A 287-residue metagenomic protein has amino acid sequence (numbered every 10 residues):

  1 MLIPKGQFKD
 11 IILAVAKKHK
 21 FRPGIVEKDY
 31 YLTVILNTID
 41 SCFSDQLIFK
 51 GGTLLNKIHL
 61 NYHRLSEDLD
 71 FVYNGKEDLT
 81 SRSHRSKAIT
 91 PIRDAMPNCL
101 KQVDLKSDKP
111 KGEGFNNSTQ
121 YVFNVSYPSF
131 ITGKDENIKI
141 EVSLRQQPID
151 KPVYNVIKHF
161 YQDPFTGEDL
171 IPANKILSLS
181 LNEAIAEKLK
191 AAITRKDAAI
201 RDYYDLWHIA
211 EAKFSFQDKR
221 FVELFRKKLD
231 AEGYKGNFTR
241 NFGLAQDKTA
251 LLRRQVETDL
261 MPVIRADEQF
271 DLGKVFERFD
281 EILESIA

Functional and structural regions predicted by a protein language model:
M1-L47, K57-L65, Y73-A287: Structured mid-to-C-terminal alpha-helical surface segments
F49-T53: Glycine-rich beta-strand-to-loop/alpha-helix junction loops that act as flexible
